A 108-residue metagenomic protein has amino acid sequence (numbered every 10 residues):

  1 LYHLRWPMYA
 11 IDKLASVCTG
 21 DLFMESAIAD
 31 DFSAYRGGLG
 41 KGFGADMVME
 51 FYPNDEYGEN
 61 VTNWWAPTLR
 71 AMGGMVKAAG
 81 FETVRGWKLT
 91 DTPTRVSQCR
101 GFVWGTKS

Functional and structural regions predicted by a protein language model:
Y2: Active-site micro-motifs of SAM-dependent methyltransferase domains
R5-K107: S-adenosyl-L-methionine-dependent methyltransferase catalytic module, highlighting the catalytic core
